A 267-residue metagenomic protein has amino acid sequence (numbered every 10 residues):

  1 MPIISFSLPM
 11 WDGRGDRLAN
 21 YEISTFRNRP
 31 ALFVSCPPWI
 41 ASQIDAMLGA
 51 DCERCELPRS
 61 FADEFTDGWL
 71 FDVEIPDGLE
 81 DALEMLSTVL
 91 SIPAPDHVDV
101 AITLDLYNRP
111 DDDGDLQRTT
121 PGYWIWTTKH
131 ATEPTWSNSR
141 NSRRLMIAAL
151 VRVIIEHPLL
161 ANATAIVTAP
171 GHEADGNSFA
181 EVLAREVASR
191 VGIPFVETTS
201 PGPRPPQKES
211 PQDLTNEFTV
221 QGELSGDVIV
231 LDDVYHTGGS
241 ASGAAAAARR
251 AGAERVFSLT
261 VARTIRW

Functional and structural regions predicted by a protein language model:
M1-R27, P37, S242-W267: PRPP-dependent phosphoribosyltransferase catalytic core
R17-E22, F26-R54, P58-A161, T198-S225 (+1 more regions): Active-site-facing substrate-recognition patch
A161-H172: Short glycine-rich phosphate-binding loop at a beta-alpha junction
A165, V196, I229, V256-L259: A structural signal for isolated positions on well-ordered beta-strands in alpha/beta enzyme cores
A174-N177, W267: Short catalytic/ligand-binding loop motif for oxyanion handling, primarily in non-cytosolic enzymes, centered on
N177-E181, R185: Short, surface-exposed alpha-helical segments at coil->helix boundaries
A184-P205: Histidine/lysine/aspartate-rich catalytic loop segments that bind and position anionic ligands
T219-T237, R255-V256, T264: Mobile, glycine- and charge-enriched loop segments and immediately flanking short secondary-structure elements within
